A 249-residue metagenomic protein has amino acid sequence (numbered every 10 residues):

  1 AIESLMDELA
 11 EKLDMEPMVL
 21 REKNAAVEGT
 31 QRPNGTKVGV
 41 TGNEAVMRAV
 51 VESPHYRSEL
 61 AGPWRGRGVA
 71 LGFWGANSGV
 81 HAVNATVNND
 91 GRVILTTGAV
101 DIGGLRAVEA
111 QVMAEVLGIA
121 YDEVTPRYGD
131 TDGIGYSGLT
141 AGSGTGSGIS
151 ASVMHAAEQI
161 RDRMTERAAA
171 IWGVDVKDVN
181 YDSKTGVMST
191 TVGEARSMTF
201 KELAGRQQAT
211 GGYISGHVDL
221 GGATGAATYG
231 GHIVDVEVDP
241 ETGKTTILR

Functional and structural regions predicted by a protein language model:
M6-D7: Amphipathic alpha-helical segments within well-ordered protein domains
E11-L13, P17-L117, G129-R249: Cofactor-centric catalytic regions
I119-Y121: Proline-centric
